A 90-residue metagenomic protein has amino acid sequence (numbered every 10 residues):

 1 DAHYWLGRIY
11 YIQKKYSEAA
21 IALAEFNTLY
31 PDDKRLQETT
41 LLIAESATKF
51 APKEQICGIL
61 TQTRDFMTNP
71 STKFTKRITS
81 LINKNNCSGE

Functional and structural regions predicted by a protein language model:
D1, R35-E38: Start-of-helix register in tetratricopeptide repeats
T28-L36, D65-R77, C87-S88: Short solvent-exposed coil/turn linkers within tandem alpha-helical repeat scaffolds
